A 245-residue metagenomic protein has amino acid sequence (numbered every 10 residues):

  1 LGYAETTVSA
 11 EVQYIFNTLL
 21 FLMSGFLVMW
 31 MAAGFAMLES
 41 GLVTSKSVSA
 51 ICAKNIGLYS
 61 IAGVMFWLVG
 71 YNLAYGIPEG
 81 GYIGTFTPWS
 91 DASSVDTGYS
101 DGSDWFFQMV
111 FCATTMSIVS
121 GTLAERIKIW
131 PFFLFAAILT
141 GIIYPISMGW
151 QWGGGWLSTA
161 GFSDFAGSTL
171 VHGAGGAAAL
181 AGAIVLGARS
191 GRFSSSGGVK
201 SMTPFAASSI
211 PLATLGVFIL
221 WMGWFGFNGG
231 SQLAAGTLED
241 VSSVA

Functional and structural regions predicted by a protein language model:
L1-A245: Hydrophobic alpha-helical transmembrane bundles of multi-pass membrane proteins
